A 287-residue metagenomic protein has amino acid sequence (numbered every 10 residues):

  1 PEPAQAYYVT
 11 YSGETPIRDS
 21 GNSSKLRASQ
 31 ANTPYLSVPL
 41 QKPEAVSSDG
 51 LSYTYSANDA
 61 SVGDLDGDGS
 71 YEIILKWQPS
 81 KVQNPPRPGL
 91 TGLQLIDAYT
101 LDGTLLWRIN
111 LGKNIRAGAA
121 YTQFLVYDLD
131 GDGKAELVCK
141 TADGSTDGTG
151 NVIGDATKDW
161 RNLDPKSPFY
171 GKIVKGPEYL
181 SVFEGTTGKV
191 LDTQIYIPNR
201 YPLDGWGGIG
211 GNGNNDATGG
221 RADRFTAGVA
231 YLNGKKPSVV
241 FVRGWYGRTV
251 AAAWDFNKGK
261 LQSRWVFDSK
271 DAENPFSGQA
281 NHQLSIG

Functional and structural regions predicted by a protein language model:
E2-A6, Y11-G287: Beta-propeller-forming repeat regions
